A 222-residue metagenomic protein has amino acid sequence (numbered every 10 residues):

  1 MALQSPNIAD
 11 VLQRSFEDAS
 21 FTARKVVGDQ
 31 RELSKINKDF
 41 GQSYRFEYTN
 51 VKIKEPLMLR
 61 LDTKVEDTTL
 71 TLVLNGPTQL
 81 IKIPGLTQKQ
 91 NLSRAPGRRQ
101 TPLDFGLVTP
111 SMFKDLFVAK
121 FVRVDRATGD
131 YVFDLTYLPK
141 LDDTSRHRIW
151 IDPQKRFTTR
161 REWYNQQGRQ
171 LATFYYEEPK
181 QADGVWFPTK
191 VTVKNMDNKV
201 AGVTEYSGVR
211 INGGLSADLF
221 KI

Functional and structural regions predicted by a protein language model:
A2-D10, R14-S15, N37, G76-R146 (+2 more regions): Flexible, processing/modification-adjacent segments and terminal tails in exported/periplasmic/extracellular proteins
L3-T87: N-terminal mature ectodomain segment of secretory-pathway/periplasmic proteins
V26-L33, I53-L57, Q100-F105, Q154-W163: Short, basic/low-complexity N-terminal boundary segments at the transition from targeting/disordered tails
G41-Y48, T69-T71, T87-K89, T144-R146 (+2 more regions): Short, mixed charged/polar active-site loops that provide acid/base catalysis or chelate metal/phosphate cofactors
T49-N50, L59, L70, F117-V122 (+2 more regions): Residue-level detector of beta-strand structural context in well-folded domains
I53-K54, V73-N75, V124-R126, I151-P153 (+1 more regions): Generic beta-strand structural signal
T71-G76, Q88-G97, T173-Y176, V203-S207: Short amphipathic beta-strand/extended segments with alternating polar/hydrophobic composition
T128-K221: Gly/Pro-enriched, hydrophobic low-complexity segments that function as extracytoplasmic propeptides/linkers
